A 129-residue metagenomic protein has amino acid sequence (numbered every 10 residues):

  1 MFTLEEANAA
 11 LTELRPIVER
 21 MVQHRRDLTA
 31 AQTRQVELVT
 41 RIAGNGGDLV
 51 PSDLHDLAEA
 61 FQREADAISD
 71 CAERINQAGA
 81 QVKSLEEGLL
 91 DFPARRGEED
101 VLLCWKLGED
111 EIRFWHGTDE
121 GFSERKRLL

Functional and structural regions predicted by a protein language model:
M1-T40: Long, hydrophobic N-terminal alpha-helical segment
L4, L11, L49-V50, L57-A58 (+1 more regions): Short secondary-structure boundary micro-motifs
R15, E19-V22, R26, E59-Q62 (+2 more regions): Generic structural signal for well-ordered, non-transmembrane alpha-helical segments in soluble/cytosolic regions
V22-R25, G44, P51, W105-K106 (+1 more regions): Short, surface-exposed linear patches
R25, I42-N45, A78-V82: Short secondary-structure junctions and interdomain/linker hinges
A30-D66: Structured domain cores in non-transmembrane regions
Q62, D66-L129: Glycine-rich, aromatic-bearing surface loops/beta-hairpins
